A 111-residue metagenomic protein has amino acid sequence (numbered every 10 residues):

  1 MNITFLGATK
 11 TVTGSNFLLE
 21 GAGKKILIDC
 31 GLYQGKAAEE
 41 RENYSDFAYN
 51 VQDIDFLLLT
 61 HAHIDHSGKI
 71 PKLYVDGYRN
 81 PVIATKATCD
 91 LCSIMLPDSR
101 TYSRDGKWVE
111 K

Functional and structural regions predicted by a protein language model:
M1-T4, K25: Extreme N-terminal starter segment of soluble prokaryotic enzymes
G7-T9: Short Gly/Pro-enriched turn/cap motifs at secondary-structure boundaries
T11-V12, D65: Short acidic loop-to-helix transition motifs that present clustered carboxylates
G14-L19: Short beta-strand scaffold segments in enzyme catalytic cores
A22-N80, A84-K86, M95-K111: Pre-active-site segment of Zn-dependent metallo-hydrolases
